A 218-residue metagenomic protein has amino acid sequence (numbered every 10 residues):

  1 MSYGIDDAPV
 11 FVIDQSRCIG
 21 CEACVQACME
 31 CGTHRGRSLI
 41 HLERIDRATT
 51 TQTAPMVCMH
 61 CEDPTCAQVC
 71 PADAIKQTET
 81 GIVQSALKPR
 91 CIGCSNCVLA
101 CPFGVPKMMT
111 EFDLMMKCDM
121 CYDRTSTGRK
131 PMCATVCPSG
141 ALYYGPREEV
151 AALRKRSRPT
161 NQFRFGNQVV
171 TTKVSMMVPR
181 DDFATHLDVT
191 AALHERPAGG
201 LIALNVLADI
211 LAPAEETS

Functional and structural regions predicted by a protein language model:
M1-S218: Non-ligating segments of multi-cofactor redox enzymes
